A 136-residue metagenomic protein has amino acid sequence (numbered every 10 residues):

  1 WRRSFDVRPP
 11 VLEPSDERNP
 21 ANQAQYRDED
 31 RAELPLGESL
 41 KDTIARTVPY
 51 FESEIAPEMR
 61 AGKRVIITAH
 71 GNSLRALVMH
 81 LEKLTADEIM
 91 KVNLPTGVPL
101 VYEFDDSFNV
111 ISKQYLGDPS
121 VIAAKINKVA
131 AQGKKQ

Functional and structural regions predicted by a protein language model:
R3-D16, L36, L40-K41, S53-R64 (+1 more regions): Acidic, low-complexity terminal tails and accessory targeting/binding regions of phosphate-metabolizing enzymes
P20-T47: Alpha-helix-centered segments that form part of catalytic cores
Y26-D28, G62-V65: A broad, low-specificity signal for short, low-complexity segments enriched in glycine/proline and polar/charged
A45, I67-A69: Short beta-strand scaffold positions
